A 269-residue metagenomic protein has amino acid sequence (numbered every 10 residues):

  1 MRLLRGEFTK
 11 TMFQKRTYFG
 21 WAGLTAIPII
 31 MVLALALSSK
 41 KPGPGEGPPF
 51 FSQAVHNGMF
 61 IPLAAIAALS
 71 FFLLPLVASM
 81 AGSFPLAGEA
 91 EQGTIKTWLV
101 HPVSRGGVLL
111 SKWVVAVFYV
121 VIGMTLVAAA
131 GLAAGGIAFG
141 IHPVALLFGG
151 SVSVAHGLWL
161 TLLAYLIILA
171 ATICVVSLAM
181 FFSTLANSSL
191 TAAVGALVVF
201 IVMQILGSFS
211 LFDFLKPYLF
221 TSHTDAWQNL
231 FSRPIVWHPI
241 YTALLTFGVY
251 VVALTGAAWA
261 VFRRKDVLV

Functional and structural regions predicted by a protein language model:
M1-T25: Aromatic- and glycine-rich beta-strand/loop motifs that create alpha-glucan
R2, G6, F231-V269: Alpha-helical transmembrane segments of multi-pass membrane transporters/translocases
A26-M80, L110-V176, M180, W227-T246: Secretory targeting signals
I30-K41, A186-T221: Transmembrane helix segments
P75-G82, I95, A130, L178 (+4 more regions): Hydrophobic/aromatic residues in alpha-helical transmembrane segments
S79-T97, W113, V267-V269: Transmembrane helix boundary and interhelical loop/hinge segments in multi-pass membrane proteins
L99-S104: Short helix-to-coil transition segments within interhelical loops that connect adjacent transmembrane helices
G107-L110, F262: Alpha-helix N-cap/helix-start motif at helix boundaries, enriched for small hydrophobics
